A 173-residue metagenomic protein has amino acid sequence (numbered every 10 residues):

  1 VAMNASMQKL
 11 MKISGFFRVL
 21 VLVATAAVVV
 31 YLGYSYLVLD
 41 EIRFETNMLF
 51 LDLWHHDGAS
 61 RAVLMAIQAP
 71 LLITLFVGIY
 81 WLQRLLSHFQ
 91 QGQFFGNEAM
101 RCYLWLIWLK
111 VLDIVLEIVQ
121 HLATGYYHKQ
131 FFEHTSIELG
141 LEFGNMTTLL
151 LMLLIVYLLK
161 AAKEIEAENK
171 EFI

Functional and structural regions predicted by a protein language model:
V1-K9: Short, Lys/Arg-rich, polar N-terminal cytosolic tail immediately upstream of the first transmembrane signal-anchor
Q8-V28, L104: Alpha-helical transmembrane segments and their helix-start/interface "positive-inside/aromatic belt" motifs in integral
T25-D40: Alpha-helical transmembrane segments of multi-pass membrane proteins
E41-S60: Perimembrane loop-to-helix junctions flanking transmembrane segments
F44, L75-G96: Membrane-helix interface/capping segments
A59-L75, L141-L154: Hydrophobic alpha-helical transmembrane segments
F95-Y126: Hydrophobic alpha-helical transmembrane segments of integral membrane proteins
V115-I173: Alpha-helical transmembrane segments of multi-pass integral membrane proteins, characterized by long hydrophobic
